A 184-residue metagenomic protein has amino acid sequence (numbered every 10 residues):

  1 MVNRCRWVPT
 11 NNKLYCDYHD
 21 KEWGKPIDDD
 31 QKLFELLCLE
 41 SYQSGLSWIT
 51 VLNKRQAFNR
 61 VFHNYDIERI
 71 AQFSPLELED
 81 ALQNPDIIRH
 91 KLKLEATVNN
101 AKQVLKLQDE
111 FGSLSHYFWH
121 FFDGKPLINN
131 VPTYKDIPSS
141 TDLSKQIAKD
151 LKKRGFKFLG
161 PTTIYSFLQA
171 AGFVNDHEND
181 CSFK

Functional and structural regions predicted by a protein language model:
M1-K184: HhH-family (HhH-GPD) DNA N-glycosylase catalytic core used in base-excision repair
